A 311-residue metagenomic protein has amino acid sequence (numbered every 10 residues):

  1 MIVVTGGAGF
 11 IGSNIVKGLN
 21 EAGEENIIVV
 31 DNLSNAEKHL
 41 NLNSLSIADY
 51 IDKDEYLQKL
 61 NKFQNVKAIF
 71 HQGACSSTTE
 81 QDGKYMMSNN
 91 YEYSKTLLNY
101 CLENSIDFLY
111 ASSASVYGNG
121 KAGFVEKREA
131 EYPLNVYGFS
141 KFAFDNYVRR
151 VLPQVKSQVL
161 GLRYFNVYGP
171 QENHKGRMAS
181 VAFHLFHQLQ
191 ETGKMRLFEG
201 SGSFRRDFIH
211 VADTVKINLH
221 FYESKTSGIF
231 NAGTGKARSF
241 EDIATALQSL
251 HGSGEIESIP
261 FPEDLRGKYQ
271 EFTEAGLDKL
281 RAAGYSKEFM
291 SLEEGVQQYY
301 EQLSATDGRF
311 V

Functional and structural regions predicted by a protein language model:
I2-A22: N-terminal Rossmann NAD(P)H-binding glycine-rich loop of SDR-like oxidoreductase domains
T5, V30, I69-G73, F108-A114 (+1 more regions): SDR active-site strand-loop-helix element
E24, N104-I106: A short helix->loop->beta-strand "cap" motif at the edges of active sites that frequently abuts
V29-Y56: Glycine-rich phosphate-binding loop and adjoining beta1-alpha1-beta2 segment of Rossmann-like nucleotide-binding folds
S44, K53-N89: NAD(P)H-binding glycine-rich loop region in Rossmannoid oxidoreductase-like domains and their noncatalytic homologs
S88, E92-T96, E103, V116-G161 (+2 more regions): Catalytic helix-loop patch of NAD(P)-dependent Rossmann-fold dehydrogenases
A122, N146-H220, A246-Q248: NAD(P)-dependent short-chain dehydrogenase/reductase
Q190-V311: C-terminal substrate-binding subdomain of Rossmann-fold SDR/epimerase-dehydratase oxidoreductases
